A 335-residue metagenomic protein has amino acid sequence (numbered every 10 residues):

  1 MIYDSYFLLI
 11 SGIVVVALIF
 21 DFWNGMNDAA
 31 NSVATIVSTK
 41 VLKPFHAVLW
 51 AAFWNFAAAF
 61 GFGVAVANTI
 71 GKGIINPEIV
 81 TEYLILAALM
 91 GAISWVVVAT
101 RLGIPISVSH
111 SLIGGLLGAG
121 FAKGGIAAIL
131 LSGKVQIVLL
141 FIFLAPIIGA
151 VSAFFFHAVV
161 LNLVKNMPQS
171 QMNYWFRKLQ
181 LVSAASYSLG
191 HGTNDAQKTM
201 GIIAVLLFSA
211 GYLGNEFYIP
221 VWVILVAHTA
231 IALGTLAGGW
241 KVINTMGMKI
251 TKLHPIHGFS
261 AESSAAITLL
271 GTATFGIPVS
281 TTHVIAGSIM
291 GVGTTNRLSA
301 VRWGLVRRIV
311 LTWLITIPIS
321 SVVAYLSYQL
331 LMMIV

Functional and structural regions predicted by a protein language model:
M1-V335: Multi-pass alpha-helical transmembrane bundle typical of ion/small-solute transporters and intramembrane aspartyl
